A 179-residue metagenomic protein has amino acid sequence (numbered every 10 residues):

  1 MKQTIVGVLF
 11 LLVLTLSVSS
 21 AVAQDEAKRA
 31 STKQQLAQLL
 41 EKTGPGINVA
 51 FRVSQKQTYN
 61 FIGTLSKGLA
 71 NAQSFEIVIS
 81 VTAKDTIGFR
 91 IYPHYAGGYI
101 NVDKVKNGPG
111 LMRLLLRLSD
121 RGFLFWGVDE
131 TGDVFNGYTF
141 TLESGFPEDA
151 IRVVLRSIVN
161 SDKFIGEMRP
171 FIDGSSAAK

Functional and structural regions predicted by a protein language model:
Q3, A21-S74: Charge-rich, low-complexity N-terminal segments
G7-S17: Bacterial N-terminal signal peptides
Q24-A27, A96-K104, F140-V154: Second-shell loop/turn segments in exported
A27, K42, R90-V134: Short, internal acidic amphipathic alpha-helical interface segments that mediate docking to partner proteins
Q57-N60, T86-I87, G132-V134: Hydrophobic residues embedded in beta-strands of well-ordered beta-sheets
N71-I100: A short acidic-to-branched-hydrophobic micro-motif
L116-G166: A short, solvent-exposed beta-edge/loop patch
R169-K179: Short, highly charged C-terminal tails/helix-capping segments
